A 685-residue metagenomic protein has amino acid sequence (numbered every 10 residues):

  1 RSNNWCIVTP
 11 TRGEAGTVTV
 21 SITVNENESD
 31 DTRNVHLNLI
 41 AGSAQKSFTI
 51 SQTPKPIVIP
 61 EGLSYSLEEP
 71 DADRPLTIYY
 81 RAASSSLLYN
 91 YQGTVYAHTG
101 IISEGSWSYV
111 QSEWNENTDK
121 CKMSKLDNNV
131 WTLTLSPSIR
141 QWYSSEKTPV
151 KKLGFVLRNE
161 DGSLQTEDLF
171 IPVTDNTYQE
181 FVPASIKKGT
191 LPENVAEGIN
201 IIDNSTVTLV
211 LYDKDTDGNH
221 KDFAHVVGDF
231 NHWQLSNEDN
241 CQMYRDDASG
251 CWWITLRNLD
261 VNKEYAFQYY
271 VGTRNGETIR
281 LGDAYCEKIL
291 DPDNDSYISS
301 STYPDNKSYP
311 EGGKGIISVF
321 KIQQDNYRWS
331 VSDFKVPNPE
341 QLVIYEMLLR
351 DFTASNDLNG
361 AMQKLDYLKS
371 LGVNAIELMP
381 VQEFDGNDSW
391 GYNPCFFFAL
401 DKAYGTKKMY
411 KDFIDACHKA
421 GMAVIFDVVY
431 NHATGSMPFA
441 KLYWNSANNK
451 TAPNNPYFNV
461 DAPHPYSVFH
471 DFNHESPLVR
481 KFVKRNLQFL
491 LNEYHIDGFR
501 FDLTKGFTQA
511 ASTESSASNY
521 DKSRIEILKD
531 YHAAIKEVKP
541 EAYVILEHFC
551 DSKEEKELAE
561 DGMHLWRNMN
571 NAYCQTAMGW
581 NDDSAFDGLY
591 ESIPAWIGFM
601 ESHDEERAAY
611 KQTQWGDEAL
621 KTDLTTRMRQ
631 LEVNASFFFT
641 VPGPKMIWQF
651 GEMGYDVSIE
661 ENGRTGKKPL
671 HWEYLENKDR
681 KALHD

Functional and structural regions predicted by a protein language model:
R1-S21: Surface-exposed binding patches on compact interaction domains or structured appendages
D31-G42: A short beta-strand micro-motif common to beta-rich folds, especially ectodomain repeats
F48-P56, V173: Interdomain boundary/hinge segments at the C-termini of tandem beta-sandwich modules
I78, Y178-V227, T278-Q341: Basic K/R-rich, polyanion-interacting modules in nucleoproteins and related proteins
Y89-K147, E160-I171, V210-E264, G272-N294: Aromatic-rich carbohydrate-binding modules that target alpha-glucans
A97, Y269, M347, L368 (+9 more regions): Conserved, mostly hydrophobic/aromatic
C286-L290, N294, P304, Q324-L342 (+3 more regions): Substrate-binding/active-site clefts of carbohydrate-active enzymes
Q382-E383, D388-N393, H418-A420, N492 (+3 more regions): Active-site-proximal helices and loops of the catalytic beta/alpha 8
